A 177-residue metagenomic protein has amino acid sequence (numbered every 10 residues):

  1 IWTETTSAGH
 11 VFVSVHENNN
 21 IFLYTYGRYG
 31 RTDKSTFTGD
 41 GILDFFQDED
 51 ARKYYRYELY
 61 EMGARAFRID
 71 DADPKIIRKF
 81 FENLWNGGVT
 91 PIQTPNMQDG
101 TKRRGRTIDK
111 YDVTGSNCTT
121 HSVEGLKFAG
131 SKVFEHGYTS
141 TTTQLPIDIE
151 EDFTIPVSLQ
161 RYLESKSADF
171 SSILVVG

Functional and structural regions predicted by a protein language model:
I1-S116, F128, L145-G177: Non-catalytic ligand/cofactor/substrate-binding and regulatory segments of enzyme domains
T119-E124: Solvent-exposed, polar/charged alpha-helical surfaces in well-ordered, non-transmembrane soluble domains, broadly
K127-G137: Substrate-binding/catalytic groove segments of enzymes that remodel or degrade extracellular structural polymers
E135-D148: Acidic carboxylate-rich catalytic motifs and surrounding loops in phosphoryl-/glycosyl-chemistry enzymes
